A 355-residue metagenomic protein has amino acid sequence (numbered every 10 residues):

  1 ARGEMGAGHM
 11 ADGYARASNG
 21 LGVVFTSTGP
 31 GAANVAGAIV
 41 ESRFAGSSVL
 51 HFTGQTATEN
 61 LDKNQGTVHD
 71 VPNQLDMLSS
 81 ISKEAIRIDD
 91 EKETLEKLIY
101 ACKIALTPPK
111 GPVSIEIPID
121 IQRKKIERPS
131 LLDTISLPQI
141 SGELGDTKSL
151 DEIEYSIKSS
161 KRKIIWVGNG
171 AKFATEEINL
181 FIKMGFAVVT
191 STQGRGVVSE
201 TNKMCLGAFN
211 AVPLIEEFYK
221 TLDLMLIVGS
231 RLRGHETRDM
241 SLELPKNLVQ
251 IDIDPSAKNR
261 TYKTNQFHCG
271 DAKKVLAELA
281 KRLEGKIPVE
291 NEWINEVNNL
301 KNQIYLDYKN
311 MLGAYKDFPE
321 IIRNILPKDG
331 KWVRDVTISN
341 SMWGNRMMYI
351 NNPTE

Functional and structural regions predicted by a protein language model:
A1-G285, I325-K328: N-terminal alpha/beta PP-like core and its mobile active-site loop of ThDP/TPP-dependent enzymes
K110-V113, K286-V297, M311: Flexible, glycine/charged-enriched surface loops at secondary-structure junctions
S114-E116, G168, N291-N295, D335-V336: Short coil/turn segments at secondary-structure boundaries
I227, P288-E290, W332-V333: Acidic/polar loop patches that form or flank catalytic/metal-binding clefts of enzymes that bind anionic ligands
E296-E355: Active-site diphosphate/adenylate-binding microenvironment
